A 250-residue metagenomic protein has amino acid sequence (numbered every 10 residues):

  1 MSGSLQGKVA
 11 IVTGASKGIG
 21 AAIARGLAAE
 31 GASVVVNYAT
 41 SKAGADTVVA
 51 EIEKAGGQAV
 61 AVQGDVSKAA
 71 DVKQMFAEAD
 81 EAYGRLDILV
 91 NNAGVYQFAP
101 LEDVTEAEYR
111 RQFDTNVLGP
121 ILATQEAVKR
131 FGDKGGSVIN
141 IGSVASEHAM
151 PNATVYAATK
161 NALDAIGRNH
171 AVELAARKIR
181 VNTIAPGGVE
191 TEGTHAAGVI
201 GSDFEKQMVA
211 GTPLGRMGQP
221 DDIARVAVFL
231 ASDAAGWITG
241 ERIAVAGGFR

Functional and structural regions predicted by a protein language model:
V9, S16-K17: Conserved glycine-rich cofactor-binding loop
P100-L101, E108-F113, F204, M208: Substrate-binding pocket helix/loop in short-chain dehydrogenase/reductase
E102, H148-T154, A176-R177, G215 (+2 more regions): Active-site loop immediately N-terminal to the catalytic Tyr-X3-Lys motif of short-chain dehydrogenase/reductase
T124, T159, G167: Active-site helix of classical SDR
K129, V172-A176, G236: Alpha-helical segment proximal to the catalytic Tyr-Lys
S143: Residue(s) in the substrate-gating loop at a strand-loop-helix junction that position the organic substrate next
H148, V228, T239-R250: Short C-terminal tail/terminal secondary-structure segment of NAD(P)H-dependent dehydrogenase/reductase domains
